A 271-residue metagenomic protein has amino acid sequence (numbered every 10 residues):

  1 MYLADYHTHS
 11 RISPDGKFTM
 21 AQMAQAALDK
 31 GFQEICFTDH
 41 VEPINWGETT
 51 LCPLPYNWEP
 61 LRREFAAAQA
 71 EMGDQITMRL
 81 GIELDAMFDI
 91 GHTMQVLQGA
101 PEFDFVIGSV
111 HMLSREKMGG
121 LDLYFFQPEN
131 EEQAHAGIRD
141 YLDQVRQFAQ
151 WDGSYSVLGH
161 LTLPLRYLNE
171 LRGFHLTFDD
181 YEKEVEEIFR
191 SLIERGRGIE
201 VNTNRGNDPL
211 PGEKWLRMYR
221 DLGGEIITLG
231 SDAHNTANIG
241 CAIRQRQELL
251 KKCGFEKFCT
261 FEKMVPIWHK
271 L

Functional and structural regions predicted by a protein language model:
M1-G91, L97-A100, L165-N169, G173-D179 (+2 more regions): An N-terminally biased module of ancient metal coordination in phosphate/nucleic-acid-related enzymes
A4-T8, I35-F37, M78-I82, V106-G108 (+3 more regions): Hydrophobic faces of well-ordered beta-strands that scaffold small-molecule active sites in alpha/beta enzyme cores
H40, L161, G224-C241, T260-F261: Short acidic/histidine-rich active-site segments
L51, P55-E194: Extended substrate/RNA-proximal surfaces in nucleic-acid metabolism proteins
E186-A233: Glycine/small-residue-rich hydrophobic helix-like segments
C253-K257, E262-L271: C-terminal regulatory/interaction regions
